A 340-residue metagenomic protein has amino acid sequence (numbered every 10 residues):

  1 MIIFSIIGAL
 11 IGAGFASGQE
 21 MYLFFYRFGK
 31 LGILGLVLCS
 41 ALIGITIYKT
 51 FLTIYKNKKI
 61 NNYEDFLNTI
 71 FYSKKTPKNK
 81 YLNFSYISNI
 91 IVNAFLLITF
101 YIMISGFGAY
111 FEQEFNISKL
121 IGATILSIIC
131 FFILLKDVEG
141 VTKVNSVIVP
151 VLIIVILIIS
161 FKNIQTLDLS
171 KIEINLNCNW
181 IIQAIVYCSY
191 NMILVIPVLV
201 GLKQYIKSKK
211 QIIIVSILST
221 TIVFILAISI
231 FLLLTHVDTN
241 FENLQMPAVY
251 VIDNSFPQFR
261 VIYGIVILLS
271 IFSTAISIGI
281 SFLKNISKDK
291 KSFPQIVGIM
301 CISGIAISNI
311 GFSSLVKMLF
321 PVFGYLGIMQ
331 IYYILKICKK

Functional and structural regions predicted by a protein language model:
M1-A16, V92-L96, F100, S160-T166 (+2 more regions): Hydrophobic, membrane-embedded alpha-helices of multi-pass small-molecule transporters
M1-A9, L36-A41, Y86-L97, Q113-D137 (+6 more regions): Transmembrane alpha-helical segments of multi-pass small-molecule transport proteins
A13, L97, I104, K119 (+5 more regions): Hydrophobic alpha-helical segments and their helix-loop junctions in multi-pass secondary transporters
F24-K49, I214, L218-F224, L319-M329: Extracellular loop-to-transmembrane helix junctions
V37-E64, S229, L233, V237: Juxtamembrane transmembrane-helix boundary signature
K49-F71, P77-F115, G264-D289, S313-S314 (+1 more regions): Hydrophobic transmembrane alpha-helices that form the core helical bundles of multi-pass secondary transporters
T53, M103-Q113, S127-I148, Y205-S208 (+1 more regions): Membrane-water interface regions at transmembrane-helix termini and the short interhelical loops of multi-pass membrane
T235-P257: Membrane-interface interhelical connector segments
